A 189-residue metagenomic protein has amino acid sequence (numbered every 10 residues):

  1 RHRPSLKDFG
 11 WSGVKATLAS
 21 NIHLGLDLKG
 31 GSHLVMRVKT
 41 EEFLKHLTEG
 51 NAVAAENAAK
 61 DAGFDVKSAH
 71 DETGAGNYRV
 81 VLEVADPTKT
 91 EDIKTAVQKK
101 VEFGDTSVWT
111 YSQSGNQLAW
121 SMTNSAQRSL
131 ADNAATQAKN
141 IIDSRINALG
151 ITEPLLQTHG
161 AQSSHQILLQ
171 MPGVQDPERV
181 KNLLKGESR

Functional and structural regions predicted by a protein language model:
R1-R189: A structural signal for conserved, well-ordered secondary-structure elements that form binding/interaction cores
